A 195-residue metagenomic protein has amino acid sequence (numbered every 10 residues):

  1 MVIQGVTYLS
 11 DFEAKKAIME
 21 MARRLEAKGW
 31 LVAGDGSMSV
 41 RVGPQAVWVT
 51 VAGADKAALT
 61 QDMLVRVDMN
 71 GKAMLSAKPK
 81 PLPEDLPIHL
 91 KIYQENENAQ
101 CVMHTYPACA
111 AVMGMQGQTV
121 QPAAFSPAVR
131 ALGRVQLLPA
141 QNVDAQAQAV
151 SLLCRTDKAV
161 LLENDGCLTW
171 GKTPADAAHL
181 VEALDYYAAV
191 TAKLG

Functional and structural regions predicted by a protein language model:
V2-G195: Glycine-rich flexible loops
